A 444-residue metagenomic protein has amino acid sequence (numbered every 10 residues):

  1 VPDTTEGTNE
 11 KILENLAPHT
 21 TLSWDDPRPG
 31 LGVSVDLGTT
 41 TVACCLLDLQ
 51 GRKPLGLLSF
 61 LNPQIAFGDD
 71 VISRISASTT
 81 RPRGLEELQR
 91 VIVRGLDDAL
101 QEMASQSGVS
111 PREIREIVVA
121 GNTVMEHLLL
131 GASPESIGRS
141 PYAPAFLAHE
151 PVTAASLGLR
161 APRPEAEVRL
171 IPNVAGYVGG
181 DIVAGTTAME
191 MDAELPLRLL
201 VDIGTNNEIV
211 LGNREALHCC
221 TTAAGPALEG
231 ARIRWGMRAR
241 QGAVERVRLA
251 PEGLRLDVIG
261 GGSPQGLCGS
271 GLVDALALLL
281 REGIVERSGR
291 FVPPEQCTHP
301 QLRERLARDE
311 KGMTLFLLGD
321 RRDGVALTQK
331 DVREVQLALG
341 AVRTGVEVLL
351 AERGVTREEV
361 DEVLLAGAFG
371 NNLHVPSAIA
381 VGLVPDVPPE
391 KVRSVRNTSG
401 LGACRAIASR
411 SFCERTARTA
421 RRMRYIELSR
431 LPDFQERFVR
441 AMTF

Functional and structural regions predicted by a protein language model:
V1-S34, T39, G51, L85-P111 (+5 more regions): Nucleotide/phosphate-binding catalytic cleft detector across ATP-hydrolyzing and phosphate-transferring enzymes
G38-T39, C44-L46, R52-D70, E135-P151 (+3 more regions): Glycine-rich phosphate-binding loop of actin/hexokinase-like ATP-binding domains
P63-Q106, R232-I233, A243-R248, E334-L337 (+1 more regions): N-terminal phosphate-binding loop and adjacent alpha-helix
S110-N122, L276, E358-G367: Short glycine-rich phosphate-binding loop at a beta-alpha junction
T123-S136, V355, G367-P388, L428-R437: Short glycine/threonine-rich loop-to-helix capping motif typified by GTGT followed within a few residues by an Asp-Pro
N173-A188, Q336-G340, V392-S429: Glycine-rich phosphate-binding/hydrolytic loop that grips phosphoryl groups
N213-E215, R232, V355-T419: Catalytic phosphate/nucleotide-handling subdomain of diverse soluble enzymes
L280-E352: A contiguous, well-structured pocket-lining segment that forms one wall/lid of small-molecule binding clefts in soluble
